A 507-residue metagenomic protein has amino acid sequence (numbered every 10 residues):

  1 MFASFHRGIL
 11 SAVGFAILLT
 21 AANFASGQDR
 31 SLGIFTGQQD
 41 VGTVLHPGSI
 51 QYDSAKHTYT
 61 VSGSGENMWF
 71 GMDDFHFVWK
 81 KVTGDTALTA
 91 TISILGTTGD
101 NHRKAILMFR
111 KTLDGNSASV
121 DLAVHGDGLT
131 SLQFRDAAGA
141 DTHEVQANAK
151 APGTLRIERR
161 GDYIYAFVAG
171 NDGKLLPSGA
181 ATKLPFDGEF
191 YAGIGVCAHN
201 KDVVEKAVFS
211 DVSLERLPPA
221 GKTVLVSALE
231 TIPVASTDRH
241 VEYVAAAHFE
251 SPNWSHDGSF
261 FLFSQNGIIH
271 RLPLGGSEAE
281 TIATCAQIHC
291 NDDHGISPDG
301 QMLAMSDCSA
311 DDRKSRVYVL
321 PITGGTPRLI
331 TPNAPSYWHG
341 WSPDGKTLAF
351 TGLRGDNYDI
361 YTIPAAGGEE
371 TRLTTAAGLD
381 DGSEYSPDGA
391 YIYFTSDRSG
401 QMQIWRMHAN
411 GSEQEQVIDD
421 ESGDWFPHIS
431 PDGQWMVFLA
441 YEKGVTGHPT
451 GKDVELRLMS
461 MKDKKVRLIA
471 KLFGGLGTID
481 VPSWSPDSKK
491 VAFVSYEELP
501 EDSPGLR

Functional and structural regions predicted by a protein language model:
F2-V13: Bacterial N-terminal signal peptides that target proteins for export
S4, D100, T326-R328: Short secondary-structure capping/junction motifs at helix and strand boundaries
R7-G8, R160, L272: Positively charged, low-complexity intrinsically disordered regions
S11-A22: Bacterial N-terminal signal peptides
A21-D29: Bacterial Sec-dependent signal peptides at the C-terminal "C-region" and cleavage site
Q28-A220: Extracellular glycan-recognition regions
P218-R507: Sequence signature of WD/YWTD-type beta-propeller architectures
